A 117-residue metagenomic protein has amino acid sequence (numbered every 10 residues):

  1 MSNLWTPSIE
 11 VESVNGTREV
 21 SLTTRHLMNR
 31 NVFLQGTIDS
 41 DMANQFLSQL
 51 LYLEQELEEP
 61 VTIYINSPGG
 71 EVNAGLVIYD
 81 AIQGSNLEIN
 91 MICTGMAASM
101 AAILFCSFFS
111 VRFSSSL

Functional and structural regions predicted by a protein language model:
M1-L117: Terminal-region recognition feature
